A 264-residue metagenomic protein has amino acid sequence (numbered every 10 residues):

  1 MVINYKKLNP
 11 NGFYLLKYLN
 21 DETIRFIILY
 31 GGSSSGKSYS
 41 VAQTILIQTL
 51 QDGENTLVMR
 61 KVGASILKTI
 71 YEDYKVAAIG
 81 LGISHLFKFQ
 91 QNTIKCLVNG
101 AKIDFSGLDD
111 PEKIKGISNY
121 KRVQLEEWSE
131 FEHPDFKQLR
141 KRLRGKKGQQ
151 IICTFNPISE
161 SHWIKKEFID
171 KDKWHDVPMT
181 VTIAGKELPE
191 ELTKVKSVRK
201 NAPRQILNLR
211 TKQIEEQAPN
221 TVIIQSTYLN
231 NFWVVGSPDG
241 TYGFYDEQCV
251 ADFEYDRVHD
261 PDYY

Functional and structural regions predicted by a protein language model:
M1-Y264: Phosphate/NTP-binding elements of NTP-utilizing enzymes
